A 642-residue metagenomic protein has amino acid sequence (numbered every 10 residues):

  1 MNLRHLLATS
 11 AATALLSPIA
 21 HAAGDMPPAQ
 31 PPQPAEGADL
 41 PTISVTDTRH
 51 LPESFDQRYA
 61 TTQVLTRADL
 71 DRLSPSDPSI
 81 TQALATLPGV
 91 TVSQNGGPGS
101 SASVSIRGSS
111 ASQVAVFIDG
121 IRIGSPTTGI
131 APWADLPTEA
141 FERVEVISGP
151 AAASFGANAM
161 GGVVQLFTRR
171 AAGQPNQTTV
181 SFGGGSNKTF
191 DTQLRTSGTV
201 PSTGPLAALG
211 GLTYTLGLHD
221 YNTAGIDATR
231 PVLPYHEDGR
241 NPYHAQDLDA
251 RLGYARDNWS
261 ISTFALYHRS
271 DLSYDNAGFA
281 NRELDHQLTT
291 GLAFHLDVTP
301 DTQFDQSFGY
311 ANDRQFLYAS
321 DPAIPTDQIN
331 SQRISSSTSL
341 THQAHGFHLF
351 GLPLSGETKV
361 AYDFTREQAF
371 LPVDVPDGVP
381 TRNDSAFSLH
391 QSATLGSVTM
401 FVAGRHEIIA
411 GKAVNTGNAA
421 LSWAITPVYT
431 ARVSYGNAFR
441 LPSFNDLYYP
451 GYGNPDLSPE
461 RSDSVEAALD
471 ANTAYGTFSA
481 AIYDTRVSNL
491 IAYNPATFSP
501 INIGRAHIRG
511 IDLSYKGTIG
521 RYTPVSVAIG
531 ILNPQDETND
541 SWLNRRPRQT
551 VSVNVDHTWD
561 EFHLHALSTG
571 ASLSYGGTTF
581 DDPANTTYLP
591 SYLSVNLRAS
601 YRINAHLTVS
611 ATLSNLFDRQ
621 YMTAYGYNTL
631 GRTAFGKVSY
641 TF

Functional and structural regions predicted by a protein language model:
T9, L40, S197-G210, V433 (+1 more regions): Conserved C-terminal beta-signal and adjacent last beta-strands/turns of outer-membrane beta-barrel proteins
M26, G356, A393-T399, D484-R486 (+2 more regions): Gram-negative outer-membrane beta-barrel transporters
P41-L73, S103, A111: N-terminal periplasmic "start-of-domain" segments of outer-membrane beta-barrel proteins
T81-S125, E142: Extracytoplasmic beta-strand/coil segments of soluble accessory domains associated with Gram-negative outer-membrane
I121-S148: Short acidic/polar hinge/loop motifs at secondary-structure boundaries that mediate gating or recognition
Q165, Q174-P175, S181-G183, R195-H286: Periplasmic-side early beta-strands and strand-to-turn transitions of outer-membrane beta-barrels
A280-T289, D297, N330-Q332, T430 (+4 more regions): Outer-membrane beta-barrel signature, preferentially recognizing the C-terminal barrel domain of Gram-negative
F350-K359, D363-V487, D556, N604: Structural signature of Gram-negative outer-membrane beta-barrels, strongest in the C-terminal barrel of TonB-dependent
